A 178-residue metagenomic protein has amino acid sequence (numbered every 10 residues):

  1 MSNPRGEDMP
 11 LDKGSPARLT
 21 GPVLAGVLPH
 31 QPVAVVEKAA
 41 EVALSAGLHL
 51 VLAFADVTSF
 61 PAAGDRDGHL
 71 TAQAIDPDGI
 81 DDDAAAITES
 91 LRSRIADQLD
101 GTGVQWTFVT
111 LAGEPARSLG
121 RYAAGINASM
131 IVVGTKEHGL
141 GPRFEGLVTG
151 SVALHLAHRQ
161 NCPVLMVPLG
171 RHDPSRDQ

Functional and structural regions predicted by a protein language model:
M1-L19, Q31, D97-I131, R171-Q178: Structural beta-alpha unit
N3-R5, P10-P77: Small/aliphatic-rich secondary-structure junction motif
A40, S93-A96, L154: Active-site phosphate/pyrophosphate- and oxyanion-stabilizing loops and adjacent acidic/basic residues in soluble
V51-A53, T107-L111, L165-V167: General small-molecule cofactor/ligand-binding pocket signal
F54-A55, G134-K136, P168-L169: Short secondary-structure boundary segments
D67-T71, G125-N127, T149-G150: Short, hinge-like loop/turn segments at secondary-structure boundaries
A72-S90, G141: A short acidic, glycine-rich active-site loop that binds or catalyzes chemistry on phosphate/adenosine moieties
M130-H158, D173-D177: Glycine-rich, Arg-bearing micro-motifs that act as flexible, cationic patches
